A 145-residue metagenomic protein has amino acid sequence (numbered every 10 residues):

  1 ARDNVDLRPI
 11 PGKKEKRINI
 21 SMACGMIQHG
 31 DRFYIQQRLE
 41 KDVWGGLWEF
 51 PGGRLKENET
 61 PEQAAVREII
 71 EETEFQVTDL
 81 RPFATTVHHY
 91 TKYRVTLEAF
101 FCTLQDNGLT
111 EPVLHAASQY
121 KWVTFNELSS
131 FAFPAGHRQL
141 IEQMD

Functional and structural regions predicted by a protein language model:
R2-E49, T78, L104: N-terminal strand-loop-strand
S21-A23, Q28, V66, I70-G108: Active-site segment of metal-dependent pyrophosphate-handling enzymes, primarily the Nudix hydrolase catalytic core
S21-M22, W44, T96, A116-Q119: A generic structural signal for well-ordered coil/turn residues at beta-strand boundaries that shape enzyme active-site
H29-Q76, L114: Conserved Nudix-box catalytic region and its N-terminal flanking loop in Nudix hydrolases and closely related
Q36, F100, V123: Hydrophobic residues at beta-strand termini and immediately following loops that shape nucleotide-binding pockets
E49, R94, K121-W122: Short aromatic/basic micro-patch
P61-E62, L97, F125: Structural motif detector for alpha-helix initiation sites
T103, N107-D145: NUDIX/MutT-family hydrolases
